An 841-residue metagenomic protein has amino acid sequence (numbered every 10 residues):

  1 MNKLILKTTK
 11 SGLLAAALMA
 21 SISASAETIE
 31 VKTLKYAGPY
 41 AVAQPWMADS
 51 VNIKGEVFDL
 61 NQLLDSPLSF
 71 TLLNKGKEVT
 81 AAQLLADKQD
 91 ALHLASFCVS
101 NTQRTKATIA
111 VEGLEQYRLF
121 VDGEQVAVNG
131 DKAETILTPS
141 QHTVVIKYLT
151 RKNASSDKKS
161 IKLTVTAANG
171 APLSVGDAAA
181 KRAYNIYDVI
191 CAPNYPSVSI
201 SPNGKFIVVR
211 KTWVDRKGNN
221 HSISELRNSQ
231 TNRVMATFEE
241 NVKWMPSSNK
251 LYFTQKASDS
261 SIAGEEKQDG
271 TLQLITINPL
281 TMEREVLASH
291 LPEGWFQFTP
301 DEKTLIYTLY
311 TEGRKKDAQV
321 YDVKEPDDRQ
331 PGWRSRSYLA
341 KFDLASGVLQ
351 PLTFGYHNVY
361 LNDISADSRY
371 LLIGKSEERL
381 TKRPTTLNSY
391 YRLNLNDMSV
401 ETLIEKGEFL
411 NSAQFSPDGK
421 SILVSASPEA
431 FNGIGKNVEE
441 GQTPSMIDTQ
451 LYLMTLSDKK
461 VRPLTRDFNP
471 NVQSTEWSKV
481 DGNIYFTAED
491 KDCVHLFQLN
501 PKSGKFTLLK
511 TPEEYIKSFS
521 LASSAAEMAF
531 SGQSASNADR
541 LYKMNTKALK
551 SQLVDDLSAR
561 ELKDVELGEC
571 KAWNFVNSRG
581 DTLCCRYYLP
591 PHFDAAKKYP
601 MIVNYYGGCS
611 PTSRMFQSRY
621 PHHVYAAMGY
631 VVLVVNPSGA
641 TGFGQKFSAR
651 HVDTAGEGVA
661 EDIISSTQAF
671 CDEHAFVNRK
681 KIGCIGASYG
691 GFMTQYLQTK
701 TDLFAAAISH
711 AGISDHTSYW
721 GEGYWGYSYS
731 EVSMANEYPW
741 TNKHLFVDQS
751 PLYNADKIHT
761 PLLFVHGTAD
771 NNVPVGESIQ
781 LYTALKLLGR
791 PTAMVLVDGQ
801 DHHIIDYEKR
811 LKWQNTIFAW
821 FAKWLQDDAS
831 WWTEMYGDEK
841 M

Functional and structural regions predicted by a protein language model:
A26-A81, T143, K147-I186: Accessory carbohydrate-binding/adhesion or oligomerization-edge regions at the termini of glycan-active proteins
N101, T105-L119, V144: Aromatic-lined ligand-binding clefts that engage carbohydrates, nucleic acids, or primary amines
A192, K211-I223, M235-F238, Q255-I275 (+11 more regions): A flexible loop/linker signature enriched in serine peptidases of the S9 family
Y195-S199, F206-K211, D215-G218, I306-L309 (+10 more regions): Non-catalytic accessory segments flanking enzyme active sites
V198-F206, V242-Q255, F296-T304, N362-Y370 (+4 more regions): Blade-terminus and WD-like Trp-Asp/Gly-His loop motifs, strongest in beta-propeller folds
R227-Q230, N278-M282, D343-G347, N394-M398 (+3 more regions): Short loop/turn segments that connect beta-strands within beta-propeller blades
L557-K680, A687, G721-Y729: Cap/lid segment of the alpha/beta-hydrolase catalytic domain
V634-M841: Active-site-proximal cap/loop segments of hydrolase catalytic domains
